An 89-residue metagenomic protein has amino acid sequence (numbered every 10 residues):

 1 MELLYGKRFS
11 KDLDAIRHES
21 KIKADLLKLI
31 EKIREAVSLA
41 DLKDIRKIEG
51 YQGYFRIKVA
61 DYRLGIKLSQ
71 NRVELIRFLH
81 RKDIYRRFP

Functional and structural regions predicted by a protein language model:
M1-L29: Arg/Lys-rich, positively charged N-terminal/basic patches that mediate binding to nucleic acids
E2, D14, L29-K32, I48-Y51 (+1 more regions): Short, C-terminally biased terminal segments at protein or domain edges
E2-L3, F55-I57, R77: Residues that recognize and position ribonucleotide moieties
R8, E31, V37-A40, N71 (+2 more regions): Short, functionally important structural connectors and interaction interfaces within domains
D14, V59-R63, K67-P89: Enriched for short, Lys/Arg-rich terminal
E31-R56: A short, surface-exposed loop/turn module that caps and links secondary-structure elements
